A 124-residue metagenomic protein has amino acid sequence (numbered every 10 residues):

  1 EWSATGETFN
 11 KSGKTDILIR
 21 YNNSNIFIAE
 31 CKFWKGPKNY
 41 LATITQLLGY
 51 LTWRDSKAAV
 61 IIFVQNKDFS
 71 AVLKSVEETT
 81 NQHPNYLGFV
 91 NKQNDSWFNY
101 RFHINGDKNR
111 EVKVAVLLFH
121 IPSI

Functional and structural regions predicted by a protein language model:
E1-K11: A short acidic/basic microdomain associated with nuclease active sites
A4, A58, V114: Hydrophobic anchor at the start of a short beta-strand that flanks the dinucleotide cofactor-binding loop
N10-K14, G36: Short acidic loop-to-helix transition motifs that present clustered carboxylates
L18-I28, R110-V112: Active-site beta-strand-loop-beta-strand hairpin of nuclease catalytic cores that positions key catalytic residues
Y21, K32-K35, L118-H120: Short, flexible loop/turn elements at secondary-structure junctions
F33-P84: Catalytic cores of nucleic-acid endonucleases
Q65-I124: Domain-level recognition of nuclease-like catalytic cores that cleave nucleotide substrates
